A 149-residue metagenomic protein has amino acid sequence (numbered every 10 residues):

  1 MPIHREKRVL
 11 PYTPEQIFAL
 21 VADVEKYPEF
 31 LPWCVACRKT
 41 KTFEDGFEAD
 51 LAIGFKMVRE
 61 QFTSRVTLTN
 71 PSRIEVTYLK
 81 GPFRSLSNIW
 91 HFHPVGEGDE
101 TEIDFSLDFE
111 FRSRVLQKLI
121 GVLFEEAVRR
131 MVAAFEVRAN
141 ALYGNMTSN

Functional and structural regions predicted by a protein language model:
M1-D45, N145-N149: Hydrophobic ligand-binding cavity/cleft-lining segments
E6-R8, R38-K39, F62-T67, S87-P94 (+1 more regions): Hydrophobic/aromatic beta-strand elements that line small-molecule binding cavities or substrate pockets in beta-rich
L10-P14, I53-M57, L68-S72, P82-R84 (+2 more regions): Beta-strand elements of well-folded, non-transmembrane domains
P14, T40-D45, T67-P71, H91-E102: A short, structured loop/turn motif at beta-sheet edges
I17-V21, Y27, A49, V66 (+2 more regions): Hydrophobic pocket/interface hotspot
E25, F124, V128, V132 (+1 more regions): Short amphipathic alpha-helical signal-transduction/dimerization elements
R38-K80, A134: Glycine-rich portal/gate segments that line the openings of hydrophobic small-molecule binding cavities
Y78-R129: Beta-strand/loop substructures that line and gate deep hydrophobic ligand-binding cavities in soluble
